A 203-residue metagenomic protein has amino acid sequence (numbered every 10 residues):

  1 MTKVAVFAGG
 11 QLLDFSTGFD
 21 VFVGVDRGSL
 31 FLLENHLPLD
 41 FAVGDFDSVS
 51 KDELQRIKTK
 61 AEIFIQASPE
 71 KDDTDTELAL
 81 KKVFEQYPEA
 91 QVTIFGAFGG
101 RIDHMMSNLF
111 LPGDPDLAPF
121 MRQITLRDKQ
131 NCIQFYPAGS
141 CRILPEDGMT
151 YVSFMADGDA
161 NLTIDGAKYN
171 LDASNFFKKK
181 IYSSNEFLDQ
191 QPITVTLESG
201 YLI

Functional and structural regions predicted by a protein language model:
M1-R56: N-terminal beta-strand-loop-alpha-helix module at the start of alpha/beta ligand-binding or catalytic domains
M1-T2, D20, P88-Q91, R122: Short coil/turn segments at beta-strand junctions that form active-site/ligand-binding loops
V6-A8, D26, F95-A97, R127 (+1 more regions): Short beta-strand segments
V23-V25, I65-Q66, T125-D128: General beta-strand structural signal in soluble alpha/beta enzymes
S29-F31, V49-K51, D73, R101 (+2 more regions): Short gly/pro/ser/thr-enriched loop/turn and capping motifs at secondary-structure boundaries
F64-Y87: Short phosphate-binding loop-to-helix
Q91-G139: Anionic-ligand-binding alpha/beta catalytic cores of soluble enzymes and soluble regulatory domains that recognize
K129-N131, Y136-I203: Long, charged alpha-helical interface segments
